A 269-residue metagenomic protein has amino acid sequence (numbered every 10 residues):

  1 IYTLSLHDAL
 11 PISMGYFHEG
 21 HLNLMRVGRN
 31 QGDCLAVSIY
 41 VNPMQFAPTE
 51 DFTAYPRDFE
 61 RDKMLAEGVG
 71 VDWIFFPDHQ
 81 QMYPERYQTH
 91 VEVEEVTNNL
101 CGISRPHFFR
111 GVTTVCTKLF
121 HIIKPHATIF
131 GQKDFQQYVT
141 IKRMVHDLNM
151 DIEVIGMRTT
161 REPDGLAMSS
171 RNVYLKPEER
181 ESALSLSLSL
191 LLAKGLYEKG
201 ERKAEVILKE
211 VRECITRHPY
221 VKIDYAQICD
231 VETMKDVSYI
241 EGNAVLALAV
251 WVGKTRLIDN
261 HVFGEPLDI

Functional and structural regions predicted by a protein language model:
I1-D8: Single conserved hydrophobic/aromatic residue that forms the stacking wall/gate of nucleotide- or nucleobase-binding
S5, M25-N30, K142, H146: Surface-exposed amphipathic alpha-helices with a cationic face
A9-F46, E50-A54, D58, L100-I123 (+1 more regions): N-terminal catalytic cores of NTP/NDP-binding nucleotidyl/phosphoryl-transfer enzymes
H18, A66, F130, G165 (+2 more regions): Residue-level signal for inorganic ion chemistry
V37, E50-L100: Core alpha/beta nucleotide-donor-binding catalytic domains of modification enzymes
N99-I123, T128, Q136-M157, E162-P163: Internal alpha/beta domain cores that form substrate/cofactor-binding pockets in large enzymes and binding proteins
D134-D224, C229: Glycine-rich, Lys/Arg-enriched anion-binding loops that position phosphate/diphosphate groups for phosphoryl
E210-I269: Phosphate/ribose-recognition catalytic cores of enzymes acting on nucleotide-derived substrates
